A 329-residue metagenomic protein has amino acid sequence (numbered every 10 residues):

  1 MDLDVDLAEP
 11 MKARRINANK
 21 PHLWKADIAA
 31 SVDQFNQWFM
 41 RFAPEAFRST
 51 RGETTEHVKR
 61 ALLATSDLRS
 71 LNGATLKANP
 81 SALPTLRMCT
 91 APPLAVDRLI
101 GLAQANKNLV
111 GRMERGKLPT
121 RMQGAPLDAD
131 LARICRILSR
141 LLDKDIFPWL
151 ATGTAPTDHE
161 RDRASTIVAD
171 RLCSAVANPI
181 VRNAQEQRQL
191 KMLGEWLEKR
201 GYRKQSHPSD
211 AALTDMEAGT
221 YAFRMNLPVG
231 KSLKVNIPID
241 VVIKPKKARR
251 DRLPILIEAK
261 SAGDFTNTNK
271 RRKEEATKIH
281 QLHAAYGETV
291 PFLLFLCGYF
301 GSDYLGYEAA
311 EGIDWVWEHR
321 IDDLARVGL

Functional and structural regions predicted by a protein language model:
M1-I167, R171-I180, Q187: Nuclease-adjacent, charged terminal/linker segments that flank catalytic cores
D2, G201, P245-R249: Alpha-helix capping/termination and helix-coil
E56, A129, L193, L197 (+5 more regions): Generic hydrophobic secondary-structure signal
K144-F147, G194, R272: A generic alpha-helix preference that emphasizes hydrophobic side chains
L172-P228: Acidic-basic catalytic patches of nuclease active cores, encompassing PD-(D/E)XK and other metal-cofactor nuclease
H207-L329: Catalytic core segments in nucleotide and nucleic-acid processing enzymes
